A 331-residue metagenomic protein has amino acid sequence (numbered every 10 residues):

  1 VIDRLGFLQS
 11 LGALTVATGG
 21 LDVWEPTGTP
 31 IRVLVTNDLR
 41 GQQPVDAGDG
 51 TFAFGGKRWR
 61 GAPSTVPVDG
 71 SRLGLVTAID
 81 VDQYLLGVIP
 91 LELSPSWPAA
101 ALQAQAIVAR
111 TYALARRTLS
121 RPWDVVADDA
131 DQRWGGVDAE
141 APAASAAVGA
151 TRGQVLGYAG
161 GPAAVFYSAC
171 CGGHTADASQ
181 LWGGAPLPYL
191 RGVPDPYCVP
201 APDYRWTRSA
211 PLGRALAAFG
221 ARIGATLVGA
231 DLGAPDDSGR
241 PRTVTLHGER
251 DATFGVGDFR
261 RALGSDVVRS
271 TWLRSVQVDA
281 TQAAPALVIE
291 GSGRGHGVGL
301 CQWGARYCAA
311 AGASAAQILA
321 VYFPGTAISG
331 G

Functional and structural regions predicted by a protein language model:
V1-G331: Conserved, single-site charged/polar hotspot
